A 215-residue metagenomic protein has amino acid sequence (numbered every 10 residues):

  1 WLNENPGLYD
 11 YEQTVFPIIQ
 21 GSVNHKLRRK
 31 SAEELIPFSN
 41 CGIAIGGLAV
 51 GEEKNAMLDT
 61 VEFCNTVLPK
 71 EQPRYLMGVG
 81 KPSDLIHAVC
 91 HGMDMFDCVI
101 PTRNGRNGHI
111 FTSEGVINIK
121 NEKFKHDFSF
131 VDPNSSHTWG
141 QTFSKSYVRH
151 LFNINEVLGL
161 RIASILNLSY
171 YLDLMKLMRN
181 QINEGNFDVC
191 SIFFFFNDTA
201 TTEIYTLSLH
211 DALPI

Functional and structural regions predicted by a protein language model:
L2-E12, Q72, M178-C190: Surface-exposed helix-capping loop/turn segments at secondary-structure junctions
N5, D10-V131: Glycine-rich phosphate/ribose-binding loops and adjacent secondary-structure elements that form binding surfaces
N55, D59, S83, F143 (+2 more regions): Conserved active-site and cofactor/substrate-binding residues in soluble primary-metabolism enzymes
K81, S144, A200: A generic "binding-loop/recognition-motif" signal
D132-S191, P214: C-terminal extensions of enzymes
I192-F196: Hydrophobic alpha-helical signal peptides and transmembrane signal-/tail-anchor segments that drive secretory-pathway
A200-L213: Short, small-residue-biased leader/transition segments that mark boundaries at the very start of proteins
